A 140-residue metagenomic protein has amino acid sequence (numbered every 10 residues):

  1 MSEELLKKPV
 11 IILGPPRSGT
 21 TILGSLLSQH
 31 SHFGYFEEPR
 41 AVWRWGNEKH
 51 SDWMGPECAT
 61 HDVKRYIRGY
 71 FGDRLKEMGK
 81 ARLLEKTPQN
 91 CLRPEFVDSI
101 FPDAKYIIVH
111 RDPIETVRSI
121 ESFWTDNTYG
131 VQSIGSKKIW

Functional and structural regions predicted by a protein language model:
M1-M78, F123, N127, K137-K138: PAPS-dependent sulfotransferase catalytic core
P15, T87-P88: Short, well-ordered beta-to-alpha junction loops that form the rim of enzyme active sites and present histidine/acidic
G34, L83-E85: Short, conserved beta-strand segments within well-ordered enzyme catalytic domains that often line or immediately flank
N47-H50, M78-A81, P88-W140: PAPS-dependent sulfotransferase catalytic domain
